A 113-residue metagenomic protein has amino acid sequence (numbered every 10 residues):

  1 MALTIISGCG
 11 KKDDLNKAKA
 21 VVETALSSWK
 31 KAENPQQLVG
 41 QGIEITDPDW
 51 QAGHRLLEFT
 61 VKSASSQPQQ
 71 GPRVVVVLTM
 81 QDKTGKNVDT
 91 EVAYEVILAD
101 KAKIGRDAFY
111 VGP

Functional and structural regions predicted by a protein language model:
M1-S7: Sec-dependent bacterial lipoprotein signal peptides
C9-P113: Cystatin/cathelin-like cysteine-protease inhibitor module
